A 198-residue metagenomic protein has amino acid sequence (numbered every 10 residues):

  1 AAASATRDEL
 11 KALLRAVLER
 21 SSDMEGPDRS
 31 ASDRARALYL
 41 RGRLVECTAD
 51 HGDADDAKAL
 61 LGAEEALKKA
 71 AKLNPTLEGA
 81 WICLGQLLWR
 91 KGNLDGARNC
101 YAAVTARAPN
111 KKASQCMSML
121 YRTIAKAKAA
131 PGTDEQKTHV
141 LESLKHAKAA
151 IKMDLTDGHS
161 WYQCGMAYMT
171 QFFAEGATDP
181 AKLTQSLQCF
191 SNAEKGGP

Functional and structural regions predicted by a protein language model:
A1-R7: N-terminal alpha-helical scaffolding segments that mark the starts of alpha-solenoid/helical-repeat architectures
L14-R34, G52-D53, K68-T76, A103-A113 (+2 more regions): Flexible helix-coil transition and linker loops at the boundaries of alpha-helical arrays
